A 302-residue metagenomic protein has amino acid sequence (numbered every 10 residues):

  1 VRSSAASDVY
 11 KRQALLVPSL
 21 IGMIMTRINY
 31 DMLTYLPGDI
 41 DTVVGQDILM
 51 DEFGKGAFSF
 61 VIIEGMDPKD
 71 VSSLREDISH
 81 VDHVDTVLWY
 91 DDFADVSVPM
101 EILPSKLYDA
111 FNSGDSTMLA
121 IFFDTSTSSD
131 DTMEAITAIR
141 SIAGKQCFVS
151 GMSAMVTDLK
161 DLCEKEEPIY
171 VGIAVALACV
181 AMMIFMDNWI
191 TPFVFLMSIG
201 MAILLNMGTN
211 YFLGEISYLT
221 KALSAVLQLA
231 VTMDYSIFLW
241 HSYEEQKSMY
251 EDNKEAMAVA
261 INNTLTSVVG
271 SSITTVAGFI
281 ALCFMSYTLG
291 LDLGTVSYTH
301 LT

Functional and structural regions predicted by a protein language model:
V1-A6, Y10, H300: Single conserved hydrophobic/aromatic residue that forms the stacking wall/gate of nucleotide- or nucleobase-binding
D8, Q13-V43, D47, F53-K55 (+1 more regions): Transmembrane helices with small-residue packing motifs
G22, T26, A181, M207 (+2 more regions): Hydrophobic, glycine/alanine-rich multi-pass transmembrane helices and their short helix-loop junctions in large
D39, V43, K69-F122, T157-D161: Extracytoplasmic
A120-F185, Y211-L213, A260, S267: Juxtamembrane "pre-transmembrane" interface segments
G172, I184, W189-L239: Hydrophobic transmembrane alpha-helices and their membrane-interface caps in long multi-pass transport proteins
L227-Q246, V268-S271, T275: Short helical (or helix-break) motifs at transmembrane helix termini and adjacent helical loops in multi-pass membrane
Q246-I273: Helix-loop junctions and hydrophobic alpha-helical segments within the transmembrane domains of large membrane
